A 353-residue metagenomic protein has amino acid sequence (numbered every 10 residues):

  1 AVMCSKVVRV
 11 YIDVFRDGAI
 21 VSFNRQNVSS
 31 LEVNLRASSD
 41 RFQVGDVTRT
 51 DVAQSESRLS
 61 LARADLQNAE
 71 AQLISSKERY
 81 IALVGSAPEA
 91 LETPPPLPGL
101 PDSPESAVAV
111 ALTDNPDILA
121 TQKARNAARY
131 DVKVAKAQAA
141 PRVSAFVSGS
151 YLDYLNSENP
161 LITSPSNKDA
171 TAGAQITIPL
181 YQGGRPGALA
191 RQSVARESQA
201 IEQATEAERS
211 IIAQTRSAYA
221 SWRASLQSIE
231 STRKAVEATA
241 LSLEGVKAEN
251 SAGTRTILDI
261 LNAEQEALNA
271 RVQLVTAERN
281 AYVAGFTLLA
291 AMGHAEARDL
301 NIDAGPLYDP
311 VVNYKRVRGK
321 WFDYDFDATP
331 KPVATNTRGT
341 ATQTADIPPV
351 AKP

Functional and structural regions predicted by a protein language model:
A1-M3, R25, T50, Q54 (+6 more regions): Sec/SRP-type N-terminal targeting helices
V2-L112, S221, S225, G245-A248 (+4 more regions): Periplasmic alpha-helical coiled-coil/stalk elements that build and connect Gram-negative outer-membrane
T93-P101, K133, F146-L189, R298-P353: Small/polar, glycine/serine/threonine/aspartate-rich low-complexity segments that form flexible
D117, A128, P141: Extended ligand-binding clefts on enzyme/binding-domain cores
D117-I118, R271: Extended amphipathic alpha-helical heptad-repeat regions
T121, V143-V147: Membrane-embedded beta-strand positions of outer-membrane beta-barrel proteins
E264-G319: A contiguous, mid-protein "functional segment" used to position or interact with cofactors/ions or partner subunits
